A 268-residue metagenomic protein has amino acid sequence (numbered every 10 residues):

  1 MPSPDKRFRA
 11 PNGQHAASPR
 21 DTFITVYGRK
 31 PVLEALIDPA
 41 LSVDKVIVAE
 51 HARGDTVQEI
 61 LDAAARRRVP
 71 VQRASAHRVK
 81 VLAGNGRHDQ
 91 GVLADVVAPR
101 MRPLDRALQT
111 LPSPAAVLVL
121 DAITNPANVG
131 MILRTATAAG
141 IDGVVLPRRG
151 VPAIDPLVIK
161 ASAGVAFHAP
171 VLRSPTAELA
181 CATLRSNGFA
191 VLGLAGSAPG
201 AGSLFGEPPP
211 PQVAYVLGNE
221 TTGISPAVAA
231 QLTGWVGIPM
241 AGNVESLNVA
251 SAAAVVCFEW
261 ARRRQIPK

Functional and structural regions predicted by a protein language model:
M1-R106, K268: N-terminal positively charged helical leader segments and presequences
G28, D121-A122, N128, S246-N248: Active-site helix-initiating loop/hinge in glycosyltransferases
I37, L41, V48, T110-G202: RNA substrate-binding interface of SAM-dependent RNA methyltransferases
H51, H77, R149-V151, E220-T222 (+1 more regions): Short, acidic/turn-prone active-site loops that include or flank metal/cofactor- and phosphate-binding residues
V71-S75, P170-E178, V236: Short acidic-hydrophobic, aromatic-tinged amphipathic segments that line or gate anion-handling sites
Q72, G143-P147, G237: Short hydrophobic alpha-helical runs that function as membrane-insertion/retention elements
T137-A138, A153, L157-V165, P226-K268: Structured adenosyl-cofactor binding patch, chiefly the S-adenosyl-L-methionine
L192-N248, W260: Active-site/ligand-binding-proximal alpha/beta "capping" segment
